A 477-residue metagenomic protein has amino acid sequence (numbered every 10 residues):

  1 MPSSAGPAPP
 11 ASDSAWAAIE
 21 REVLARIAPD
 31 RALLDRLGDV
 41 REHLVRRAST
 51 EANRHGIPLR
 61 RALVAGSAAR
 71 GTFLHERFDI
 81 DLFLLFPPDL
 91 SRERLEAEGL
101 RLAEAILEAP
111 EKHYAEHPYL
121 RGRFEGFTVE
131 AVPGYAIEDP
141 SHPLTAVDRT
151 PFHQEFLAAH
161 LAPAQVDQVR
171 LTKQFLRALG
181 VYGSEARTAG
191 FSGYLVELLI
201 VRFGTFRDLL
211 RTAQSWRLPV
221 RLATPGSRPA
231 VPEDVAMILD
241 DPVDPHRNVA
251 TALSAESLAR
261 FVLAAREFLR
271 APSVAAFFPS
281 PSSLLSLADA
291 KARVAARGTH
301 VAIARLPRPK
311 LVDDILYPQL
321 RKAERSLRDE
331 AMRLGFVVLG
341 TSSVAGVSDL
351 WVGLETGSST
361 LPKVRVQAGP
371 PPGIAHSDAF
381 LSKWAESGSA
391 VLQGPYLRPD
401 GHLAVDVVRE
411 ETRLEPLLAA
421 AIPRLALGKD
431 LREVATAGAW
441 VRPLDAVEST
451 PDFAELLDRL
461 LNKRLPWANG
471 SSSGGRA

Functional and structural regions predicted by a protein language model:
M1-H75, P88, R92-E93, L120-R121 (+2 more regions): N-terminal regions immediately upstream of nucleotidyltransferase
A48, A97-H142, A331-L354: Conserved catalytic core of two-metal-ion nucleotidyltransferases
G66-L74, L107-K112, H117-R121, E185-R187: Catalytic micro-motifs at enzyme active sites that drive phosphoryl/nucleotidyl and oxygen chemistry
D79-F83: Acidic Asp/Glu-based divalent-cation binding sites
L90-A97, K363: Short, conserved charged micro-motifs
A131-A159: Extended, alpha-helix-rich binding/interface surfaces that flank or overlap catalytic cores and mediate recognition
A164, V169-S342, D349, E355-A368: Conserved nucleotidyltransferase catalytic core and NTase-mimicking acidic/glycine-rich helix/loop elements in nucleic
G346-A477: Extended, charged low-complexity segments that frequently continue into or abut oligomerization scaffolds
